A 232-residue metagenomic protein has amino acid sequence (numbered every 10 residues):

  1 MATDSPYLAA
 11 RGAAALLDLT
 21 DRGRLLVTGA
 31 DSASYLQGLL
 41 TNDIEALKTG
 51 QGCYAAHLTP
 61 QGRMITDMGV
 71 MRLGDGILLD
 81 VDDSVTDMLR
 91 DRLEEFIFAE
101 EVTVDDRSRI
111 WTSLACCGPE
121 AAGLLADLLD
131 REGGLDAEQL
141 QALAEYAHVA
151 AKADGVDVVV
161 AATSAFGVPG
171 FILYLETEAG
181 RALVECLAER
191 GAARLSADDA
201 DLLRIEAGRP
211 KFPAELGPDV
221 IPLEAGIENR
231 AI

Functional and structural regions predicted by a protein language model:
M1-I232: Basic, glycine/lysine-rich polyanion-binding surfaces/domains
